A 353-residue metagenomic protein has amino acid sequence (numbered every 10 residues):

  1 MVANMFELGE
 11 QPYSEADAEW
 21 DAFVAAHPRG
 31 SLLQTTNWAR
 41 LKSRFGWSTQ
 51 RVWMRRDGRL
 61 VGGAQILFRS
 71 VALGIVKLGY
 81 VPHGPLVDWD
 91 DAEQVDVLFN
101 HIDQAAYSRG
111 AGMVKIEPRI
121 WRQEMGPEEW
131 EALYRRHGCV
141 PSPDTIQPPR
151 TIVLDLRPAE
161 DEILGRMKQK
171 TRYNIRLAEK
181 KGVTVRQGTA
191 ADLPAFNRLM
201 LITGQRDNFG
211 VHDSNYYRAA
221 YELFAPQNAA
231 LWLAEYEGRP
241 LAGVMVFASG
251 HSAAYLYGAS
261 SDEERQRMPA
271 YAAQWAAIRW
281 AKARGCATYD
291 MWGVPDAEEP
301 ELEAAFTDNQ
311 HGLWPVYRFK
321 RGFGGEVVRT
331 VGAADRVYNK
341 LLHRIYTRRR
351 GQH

Functional and structural regions predicted by a protein language model:
V2-M5, Y13-D17, H27, L67-F68 (+2 more regions): Active-site/acyl-donor-binding loops of N-acyltransferases
F6-I75, P118-G126, A132-Q266: A conserved beta-strand-loop-helix scaffold within acyl/acetyltransferase catalytic domains
G79-V81, V114, Y289: Hydrophobic faces of well-ordered beta-strands that scaffold small-molecule active sites in alpha/beta enzyme cores
P82-D91, R157-P158, G258-R267, P295: A short, internal acetyl-CoA/4′-phosphopantetheine-binding micro-motif in the GNAT/acyltransferase core
P85-H137: A gly/proline- and charged-residue-enriched helix-loop-helix capping module
D96-A105, A219-N339: Aromatic (often tryptophan-rich) hydrophobic motifs at membrane interfaces
